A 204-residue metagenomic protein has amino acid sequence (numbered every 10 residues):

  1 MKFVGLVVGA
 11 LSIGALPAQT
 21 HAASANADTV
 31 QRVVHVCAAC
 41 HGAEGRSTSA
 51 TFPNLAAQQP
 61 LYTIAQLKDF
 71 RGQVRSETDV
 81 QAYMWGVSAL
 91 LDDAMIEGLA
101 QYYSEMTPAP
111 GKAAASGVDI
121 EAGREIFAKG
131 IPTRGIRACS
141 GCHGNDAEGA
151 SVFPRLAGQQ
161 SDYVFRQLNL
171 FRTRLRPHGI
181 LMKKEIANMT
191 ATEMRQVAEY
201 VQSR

Functional and structural regions predicted by a protein language model:
G5-A15: Bacterial N-terminal signal peptides
P17-V34, R46-T51, E105-P132: Electrostatic cytochrome c docking/interface patches
A25-Q73: The feature marks the first
A27-A38, I64, F127-S140, G149-Q167: Sequence context surrounding c-type heme c attachment/ligation sites in exported
C37-A43, L99, I136-D146, V197: The canonical Cys-X-X-Cys-His
G42-G45, A57, G144, G149 (+1 more regions): Periodic glycine anchor positions in long extracellular repeat architectures
T48-A56, F70-A113, A150-R155, T173-R204: Axial heme c-ligation environment in periplasmic c-type cytochrome domains
L67, L91, Y163, L168-F171: Fold-core signature of tandem repeat domains
